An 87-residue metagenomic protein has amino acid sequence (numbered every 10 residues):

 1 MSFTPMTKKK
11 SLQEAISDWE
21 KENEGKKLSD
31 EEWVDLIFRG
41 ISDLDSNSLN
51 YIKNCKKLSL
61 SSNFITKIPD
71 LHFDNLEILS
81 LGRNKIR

Functional and structural regions predicted by a protein language model:
M1-F64, E77-R83: The feature captures the LRR N-terminal capping module
L44-S48, I68-H72, R87: The leucine-rich repeat
